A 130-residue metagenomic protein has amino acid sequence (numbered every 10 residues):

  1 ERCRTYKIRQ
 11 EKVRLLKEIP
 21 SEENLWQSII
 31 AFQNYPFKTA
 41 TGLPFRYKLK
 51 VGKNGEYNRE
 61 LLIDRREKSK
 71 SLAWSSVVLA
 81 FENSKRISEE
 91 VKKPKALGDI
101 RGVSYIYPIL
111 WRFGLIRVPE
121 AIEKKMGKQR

Functional and structural regions predicted by a protein language model:
E1-R130: Intrinsically disordered, charged low-complexity linkers and terminal tails that flank or connect structured domains
